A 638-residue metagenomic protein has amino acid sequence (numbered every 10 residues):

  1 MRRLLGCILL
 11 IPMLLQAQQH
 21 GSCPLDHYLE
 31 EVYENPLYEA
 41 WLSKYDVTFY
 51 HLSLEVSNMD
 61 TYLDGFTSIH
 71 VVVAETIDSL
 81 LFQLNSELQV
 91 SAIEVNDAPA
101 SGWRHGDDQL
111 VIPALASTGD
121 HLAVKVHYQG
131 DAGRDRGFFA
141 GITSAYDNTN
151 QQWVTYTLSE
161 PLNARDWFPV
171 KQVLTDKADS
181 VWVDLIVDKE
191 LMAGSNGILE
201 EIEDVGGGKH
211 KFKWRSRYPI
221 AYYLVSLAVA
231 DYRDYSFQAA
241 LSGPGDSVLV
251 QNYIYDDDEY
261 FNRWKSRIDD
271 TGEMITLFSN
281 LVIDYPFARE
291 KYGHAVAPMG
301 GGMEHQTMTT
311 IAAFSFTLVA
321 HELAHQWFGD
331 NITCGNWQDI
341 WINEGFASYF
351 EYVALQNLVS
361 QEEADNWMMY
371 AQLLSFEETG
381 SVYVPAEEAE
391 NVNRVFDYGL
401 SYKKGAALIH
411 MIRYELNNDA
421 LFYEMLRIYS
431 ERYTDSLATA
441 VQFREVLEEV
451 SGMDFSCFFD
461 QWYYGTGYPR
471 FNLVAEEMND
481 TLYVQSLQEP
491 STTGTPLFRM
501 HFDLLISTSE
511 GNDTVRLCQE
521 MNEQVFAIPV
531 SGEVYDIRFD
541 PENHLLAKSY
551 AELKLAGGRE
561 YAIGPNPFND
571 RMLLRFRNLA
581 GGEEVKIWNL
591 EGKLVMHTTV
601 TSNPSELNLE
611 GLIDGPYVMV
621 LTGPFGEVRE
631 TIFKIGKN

Functional and structural regions predicted by a protein language model:
R2-L5, Q16-A17, W214, N252-Q485 (+1 more regions): Hydrophobic alpha-helical and helix-loop surface patches within well-folded domains that function as non-catalytic
Q18-D64, T149-Q151, F455-C457, Q461: N-terminal, polar/Ser/Thr-rich
H20, N85-Y146, V525-S531, H544: A surface-exposed beta-strand-loop module
E39-L42, T118, H127-V181, N543-N566: Glycine/proline-rich low-complexity spacer/linker segments in large multi-domain proteins
G65, S159-E160, Q172-A320, Y349: Hydrophobic helix-coil surface modules that form long, contiguous segments used for peptide/substrate interaction
V90-E94, F471, E476-E520, F526-R538 (+1 more regions): Beta-strand-rich binding/interaction modules
L555-L579, W588-L594, D614, I632-N638: Surface-exposed, proline-anchored Ser/Thr-rich loop/turn motifs
V600-R629, I635-N638: Short, surface-exposed loop/turn motifs with a glycine/proline- and acidic-biased composition
